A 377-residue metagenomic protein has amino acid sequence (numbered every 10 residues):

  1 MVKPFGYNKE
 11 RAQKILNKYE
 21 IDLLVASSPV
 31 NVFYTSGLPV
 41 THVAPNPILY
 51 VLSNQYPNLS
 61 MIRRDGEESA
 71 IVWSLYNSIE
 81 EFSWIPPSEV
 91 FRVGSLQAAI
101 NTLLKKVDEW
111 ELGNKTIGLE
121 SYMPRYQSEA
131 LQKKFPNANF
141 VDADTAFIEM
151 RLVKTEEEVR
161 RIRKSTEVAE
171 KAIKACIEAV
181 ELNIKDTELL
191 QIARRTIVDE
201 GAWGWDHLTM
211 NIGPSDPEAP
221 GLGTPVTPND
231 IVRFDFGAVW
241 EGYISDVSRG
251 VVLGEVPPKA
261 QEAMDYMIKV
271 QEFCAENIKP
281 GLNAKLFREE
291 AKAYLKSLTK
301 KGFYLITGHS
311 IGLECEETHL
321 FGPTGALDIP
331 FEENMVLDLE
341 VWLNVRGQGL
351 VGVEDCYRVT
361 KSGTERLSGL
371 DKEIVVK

Functional and structural regions predicted by a protein language model:
M1-K377: Active-site neighborhoods and metal-handling regions in enzymes and metal-associated proteins
